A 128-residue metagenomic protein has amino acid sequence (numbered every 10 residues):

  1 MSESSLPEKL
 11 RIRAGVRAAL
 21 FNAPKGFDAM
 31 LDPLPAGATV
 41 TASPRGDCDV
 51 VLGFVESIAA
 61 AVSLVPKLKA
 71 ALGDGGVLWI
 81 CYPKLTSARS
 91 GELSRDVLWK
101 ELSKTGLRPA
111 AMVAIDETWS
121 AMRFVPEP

Functional and structural regions predicted by a protein language model:
M1-A29: N-terminal, charge-rich interaction modules
L34-V40, A59-L68: Glycine-rich, highly charged phosphate/nucleotide-binding loops
A38-C48: Short acidic low-complexity segments
V51-A61: Short, glycine-rich nucleotide/cofactor-binding loops
A61-L93: Mid-chain, well-packed structural core segment of small domains
E92-V113: Conserved Class I S-adenosyl-L-methionine
G106-P128: Class I S-adenosyl-L-methionine
